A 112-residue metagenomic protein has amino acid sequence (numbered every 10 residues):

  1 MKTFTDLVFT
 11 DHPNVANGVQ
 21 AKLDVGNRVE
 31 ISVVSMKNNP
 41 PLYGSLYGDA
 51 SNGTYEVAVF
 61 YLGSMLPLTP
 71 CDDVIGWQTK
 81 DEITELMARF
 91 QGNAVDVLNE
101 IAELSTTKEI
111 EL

Functional and structural regions predicted by a protein language model:
M1-L112: Catalytic phosphate/metal-binding cores of nucleic-acid and nucleotide-processing enzymes, i.e., regions that mediate
